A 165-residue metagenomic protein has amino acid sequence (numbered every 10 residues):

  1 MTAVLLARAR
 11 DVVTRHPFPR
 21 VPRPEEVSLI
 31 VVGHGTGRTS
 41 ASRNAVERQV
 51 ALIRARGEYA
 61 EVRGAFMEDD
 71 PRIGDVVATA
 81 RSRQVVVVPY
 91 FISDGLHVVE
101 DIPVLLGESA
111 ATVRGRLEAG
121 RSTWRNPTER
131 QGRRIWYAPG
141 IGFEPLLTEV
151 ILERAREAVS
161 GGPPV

Functional and structural regions predicted by a protein language model:
M1-V165: Extended amphipathic ligand-handling, pore-lining, and cofactor/metal-binding catalytic surfaces
